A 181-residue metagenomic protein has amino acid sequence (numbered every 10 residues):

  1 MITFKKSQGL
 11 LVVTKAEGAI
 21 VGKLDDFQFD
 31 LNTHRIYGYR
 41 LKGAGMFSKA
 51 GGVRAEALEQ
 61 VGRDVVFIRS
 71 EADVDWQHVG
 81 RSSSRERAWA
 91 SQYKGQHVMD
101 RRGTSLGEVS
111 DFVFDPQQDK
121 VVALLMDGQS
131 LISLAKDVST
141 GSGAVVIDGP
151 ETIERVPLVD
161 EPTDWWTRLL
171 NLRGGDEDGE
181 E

Functional and structural regions predicted by a protein language model:
M1-E181: Peripheral interaction segments used for macromolecular assembly
